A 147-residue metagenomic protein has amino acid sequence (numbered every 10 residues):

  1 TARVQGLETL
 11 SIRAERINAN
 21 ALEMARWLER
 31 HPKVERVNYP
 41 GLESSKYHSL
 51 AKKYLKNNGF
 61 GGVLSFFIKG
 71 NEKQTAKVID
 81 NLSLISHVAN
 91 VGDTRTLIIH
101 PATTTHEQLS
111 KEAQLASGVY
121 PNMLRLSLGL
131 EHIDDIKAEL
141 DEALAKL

Functional and structural regions predicted by a protein language model:
T1-L64, G70-T75: Structural motif of enzymes handling amino- and sulfur-group chemistry
R13, T96-L147: PLP-dependent enzyme catalytic core of the Aspartate aminotransferase-like
K33-R36, L84, N122: Glycine-centered tight turns that cap/initiate beta-strands
G41, D80-S110: Conserved PLP cofactor-binding pocket of PLP-dependent enzymes
G62-F67, L124-L128: Short cationic amphipathic helices and targeting signals
I68-E72, L130-I133: Helix N-cap motif at beta-to-alpha junctions
A76-S83, E139-L144: Short amphipathic alpha-helices in soluble, non-transmembrane regions that often serve as interface/regulatory elements
